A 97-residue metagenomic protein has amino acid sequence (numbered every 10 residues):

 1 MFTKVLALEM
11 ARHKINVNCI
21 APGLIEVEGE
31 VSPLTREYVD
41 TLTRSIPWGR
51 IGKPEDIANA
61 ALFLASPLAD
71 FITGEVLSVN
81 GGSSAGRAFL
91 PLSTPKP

Functional and structural regions predicted by a protein language model:
M1-E9: Conserved catalytic helix of short-chain dehydrogenase/reductases
T3-K4, A58-A61, A65: Short-chain dehydrogenase/reductase
L8-R12, D70: Alpha-helical segment proximal to the catalytic Tyr-Lys
R12, L24-S45, G86-P97: A glycine/serine/threonine-rich, flexible loop-to-helix segment that serves as the NAD(P) cofactor-binding "lid"
R12-I15, E75: Active-site loop of short-chain dehydrogenase/reductase
N16-E26, A65-L68, S78-N80: Conserved SDR Rossmann-fold cofactor-binding beta-strand/turn motif
I46-I57, L68: A conserved structural motif in NAD(P)-dependent oxidoreductases
L62, T73-P97: Short C-terminal tail/terminal secondary-structure segment of NAD(P)H-dependent dehydrogenase/reductase domains
